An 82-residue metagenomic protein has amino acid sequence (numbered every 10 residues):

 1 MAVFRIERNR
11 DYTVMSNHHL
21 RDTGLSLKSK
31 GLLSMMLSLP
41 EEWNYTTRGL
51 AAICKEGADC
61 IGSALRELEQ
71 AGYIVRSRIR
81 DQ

Functional and structural regions predicted by a protein language model:
M1, M15, M35-M36: Detector for methionine-enriched segments
M1-R10: N-terminal leader segment of winged-helix/HTH proteins
N9-T23: Short, Lys/Arg-enriched N-terminal segment that forms or immediately precedes the first helix of a structured domain
H19-G31, M36-Q82: Winged helix-turn-helix DNA-binding recognition segment
